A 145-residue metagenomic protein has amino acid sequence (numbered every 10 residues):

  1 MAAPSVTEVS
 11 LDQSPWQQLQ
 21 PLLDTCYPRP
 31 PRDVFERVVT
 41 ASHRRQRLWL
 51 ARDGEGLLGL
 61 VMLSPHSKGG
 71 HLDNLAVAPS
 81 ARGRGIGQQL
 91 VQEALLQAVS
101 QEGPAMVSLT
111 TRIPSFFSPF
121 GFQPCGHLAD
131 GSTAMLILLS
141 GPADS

Functional and structural regions predicted by a protein language model:
M1-D33, P142-S145: Short amphipathic alpha-helix that is part of the acyltransferase structural core
S14, S67, T111-R112: Short beta->alpha linker loops
D24-L57, Q97: Active-site rim helix/loop that mediates acceptor-substrate recognition in acyltransferases
L50, G56-S64, G69-A76: Conserved beta-strand in the GNAT
V77, G83-L96, L109: Conserved acetyl-CoA-binding loop-helix of GNAT-fold acetyltransferases
R84-Q89, A134-P142: Accessory recognition modules or surfaces
A98-R112: Conserved GNAT acetyl-CoA-binding A-motif
T111-A134: Conserved active-site alpha-helix within GNAT-family acetyltransferase domains
